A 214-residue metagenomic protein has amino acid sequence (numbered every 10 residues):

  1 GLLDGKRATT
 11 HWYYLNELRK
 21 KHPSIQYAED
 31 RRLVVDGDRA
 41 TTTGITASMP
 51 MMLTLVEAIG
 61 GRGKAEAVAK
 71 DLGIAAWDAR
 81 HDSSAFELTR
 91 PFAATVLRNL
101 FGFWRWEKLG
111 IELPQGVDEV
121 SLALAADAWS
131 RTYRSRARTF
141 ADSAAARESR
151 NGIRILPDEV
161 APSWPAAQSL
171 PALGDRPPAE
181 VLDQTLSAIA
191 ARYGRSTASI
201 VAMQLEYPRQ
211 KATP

Functional and structural regions predicted by a protein language model:
G1-Y13: Catalytic nucleophile loop
A8, Y27, A137-R138: Hydrophobic/aromatic residues located in beta-strands of well-ordered beta-sheets within soluble catalytic
H11, I45, M49, D118-L122: Solvent-exposed, acidic/flexible segments
W12-L15, R32-L33: Short, acidic/turn-prone active-site loops that include or flank metal/cofactor- and phosphate-binding residues
E17-H22, R147-R150: Short, charged, surface-exposed secondary-structure boundary motifs
P23-D71: Contiguous mid-protein beta-loop-alpha structural module that forms a pocket-lining wall or clamp of enzyme active
L53-P214: Extended, subdomain-level signal for the structured scaffold at the beginning of enzyme domains
